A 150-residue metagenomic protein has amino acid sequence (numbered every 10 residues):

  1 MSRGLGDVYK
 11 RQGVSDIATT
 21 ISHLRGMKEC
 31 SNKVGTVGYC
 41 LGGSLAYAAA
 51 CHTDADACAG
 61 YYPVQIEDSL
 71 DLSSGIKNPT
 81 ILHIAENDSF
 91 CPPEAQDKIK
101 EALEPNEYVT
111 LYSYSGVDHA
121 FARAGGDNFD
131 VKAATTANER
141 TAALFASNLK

Functional and structural regions predicted by a protein language model:
M1-Y9: Single conserved hydrophobic/aromatic residue that forms the stacking wall/gate of nucleotide- or nucleobase-binding
K28-Y39: Alpha/beta-hydrolase fold nucleophile elbow
G38-G42, A46: Gly/Ala-rich beta-loop-alpha elbow adjacent to hydrolase catalytic centers
D54-V64: A conserved short beta-strand
I76, L82-I84: Short beta-strand/loop motif that positions the catalytic acidic residue of the alpha/beta-hydrolase fold
N87-C91: Acidic catalytic loop of the alpha/beta-hydrolase fold
P92-A102: Short alpha-helix in the alpha/beta-hydrolase fold that links the catalytic acid
N106-K150: C-terminal catalytic histidine-bearing segment of alpha/beta-hydrolase fold enzymes
